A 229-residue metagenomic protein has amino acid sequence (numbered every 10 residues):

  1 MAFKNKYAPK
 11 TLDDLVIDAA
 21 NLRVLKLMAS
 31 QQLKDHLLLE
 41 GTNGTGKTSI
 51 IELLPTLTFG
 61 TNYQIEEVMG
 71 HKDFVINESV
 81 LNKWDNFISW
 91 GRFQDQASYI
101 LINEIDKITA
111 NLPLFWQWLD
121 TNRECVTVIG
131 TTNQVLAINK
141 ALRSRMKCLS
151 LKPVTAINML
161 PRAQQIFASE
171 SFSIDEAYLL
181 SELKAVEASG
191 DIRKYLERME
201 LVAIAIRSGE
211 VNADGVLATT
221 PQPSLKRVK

Functional and structural regions predicted by a protein language model:
A2-T42, N86-W90: Pre-Walker A (pre-P-loop) alpha-helix and adjacent loop at the N terminus of AAA/AAA+ ATPase modules, a conserved
L22, N62-A97: Short glycine-rich substrate-engagement loop in P-loop NTPases that contacts/grips substrate
A29-V68: Walker A/P-loop
M69, K147-L160: Conserved AAA+ ATPase "SRH/arginine-finger" region at the nucleotide-binding site
S89, I102-S144: Conserved catalytic/switch belt of AAA+ P-loop NTPases
S173-A188: Short conserved motifs of the RecA-like P-loop NTPase core
S181-K184, R193-S208: C-terminal helical "lid" of AAA+/P-loop NTPase domains
I204-K229: Conserved C-terminal helix/linker of AAA+ ATPases
